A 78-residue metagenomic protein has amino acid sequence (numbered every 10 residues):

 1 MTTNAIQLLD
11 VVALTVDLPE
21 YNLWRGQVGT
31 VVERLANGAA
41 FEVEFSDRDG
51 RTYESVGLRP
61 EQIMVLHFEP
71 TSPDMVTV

Functional and structural regions predicted by a protein language model:
T3-E69: Basic/aromatic-rich interaction segments and small domains that mediate binding to polyanionic partners
E69-V78: Long, low-complexity intrinsically disordered regions
